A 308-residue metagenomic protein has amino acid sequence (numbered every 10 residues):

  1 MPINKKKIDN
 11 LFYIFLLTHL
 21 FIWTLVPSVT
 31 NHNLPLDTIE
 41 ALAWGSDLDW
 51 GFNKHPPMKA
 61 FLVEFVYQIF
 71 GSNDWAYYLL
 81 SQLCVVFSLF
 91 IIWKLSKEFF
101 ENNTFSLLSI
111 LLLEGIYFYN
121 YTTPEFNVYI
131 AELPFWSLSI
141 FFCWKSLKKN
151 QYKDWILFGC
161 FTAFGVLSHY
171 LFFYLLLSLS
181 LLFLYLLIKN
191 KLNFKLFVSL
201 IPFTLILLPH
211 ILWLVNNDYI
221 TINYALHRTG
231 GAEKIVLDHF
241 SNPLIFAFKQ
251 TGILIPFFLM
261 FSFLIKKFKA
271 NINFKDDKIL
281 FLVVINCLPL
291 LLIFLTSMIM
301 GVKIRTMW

Functional and structural regions predicted by a protein language model:
M1-W23, V198: Start-transfer (signal-anchor) and selected internal transmembrane alpha helices of multi-pass inner/ER membrane
D9, Y13, L79-F100, G115 (+1 more regions): Transmembrane-helix motifs of polytopic, lipid-linked glycan transferases
V26-A41, G51-F65, G71-A76, D218: Extracytoplasmic catalytic/substrate-binding loops of multi-pass membrane glycan-assembly enzymes
D47, D154-Y170, L181, F203-L207: Membrane-interface alpha helices of multi-pass inner-membrane proteins
K97-F100, S139-D154, G165: Membrane-interface transmembrane helices that cradle and orient dolichyl/undecaprenyl
S106-E114, T162, V166, S180: Short helix- or helix-capping micro-motifs that position conserved polar/aromatic residues at function-defining sites
Y121-A131: Short acidic/glycine- and proline-prone juxtamembrane loop motifs at membrane-interface regions of multi-pass membrane
F164, L176-I279, P289, F294-S297: Transmembrane-lumen/periplasm boundary regions of multi-pass, lipid-linked membrane glycan transferases
